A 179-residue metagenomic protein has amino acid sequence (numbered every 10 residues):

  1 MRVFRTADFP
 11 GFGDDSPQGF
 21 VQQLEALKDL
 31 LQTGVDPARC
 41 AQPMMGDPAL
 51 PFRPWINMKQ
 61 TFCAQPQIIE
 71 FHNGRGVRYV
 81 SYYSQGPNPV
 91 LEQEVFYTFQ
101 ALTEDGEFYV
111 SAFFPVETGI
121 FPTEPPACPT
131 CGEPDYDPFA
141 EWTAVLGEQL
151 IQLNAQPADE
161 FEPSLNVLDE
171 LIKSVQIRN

Functional and structural regions predicted by a protein language model:
M1-L50, A112-V116, I120-F121: A short acidic-to-branched-hydrophobic micro-motif
V35-E107, F113-P125: Signature of long, low-cysteine stretches enriched in small and polar/charged residues
Y109-V110, P163: Aromatic-residue detector
V116-N179: Surface-exposed amphipathic alpha-helical segments
